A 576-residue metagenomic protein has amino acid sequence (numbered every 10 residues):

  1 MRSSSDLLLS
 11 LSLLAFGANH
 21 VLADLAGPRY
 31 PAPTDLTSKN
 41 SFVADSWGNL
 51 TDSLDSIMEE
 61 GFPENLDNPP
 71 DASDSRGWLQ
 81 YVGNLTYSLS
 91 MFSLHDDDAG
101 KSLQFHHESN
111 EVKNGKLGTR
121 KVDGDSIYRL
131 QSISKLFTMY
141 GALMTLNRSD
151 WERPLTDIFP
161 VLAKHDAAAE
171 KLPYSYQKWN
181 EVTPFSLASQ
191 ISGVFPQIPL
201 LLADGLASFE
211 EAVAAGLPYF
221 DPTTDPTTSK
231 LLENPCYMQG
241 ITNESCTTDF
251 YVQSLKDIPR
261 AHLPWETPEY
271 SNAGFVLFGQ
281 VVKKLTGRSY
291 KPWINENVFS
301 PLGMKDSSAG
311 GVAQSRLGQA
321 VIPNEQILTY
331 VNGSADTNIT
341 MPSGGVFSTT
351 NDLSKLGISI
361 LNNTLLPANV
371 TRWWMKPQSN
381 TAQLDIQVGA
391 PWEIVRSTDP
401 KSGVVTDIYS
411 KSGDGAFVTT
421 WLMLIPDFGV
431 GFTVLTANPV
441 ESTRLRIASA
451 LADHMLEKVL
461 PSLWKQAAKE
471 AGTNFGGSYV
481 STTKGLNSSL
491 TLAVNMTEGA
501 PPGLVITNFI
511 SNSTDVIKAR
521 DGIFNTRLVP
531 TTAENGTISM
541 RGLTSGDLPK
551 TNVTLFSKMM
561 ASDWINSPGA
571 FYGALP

Functional and structural regions predicted by a protein language model:
M1-A23: Fungal secretory targeting signals
D24-E111, D125, S334-P576: Catalytic loop of the DD-peptidase/beta-lactamase superfamily, centered on the K-T-G motif and neighboring
V82-L85, H95-D97, H107-N114, A167-W421: Short, surface-exposed loop or secondary-structure junction motifs that flank catalytic or metal-binding residues
M91-F92, P154-A167: Acidic helix-start/capping segments at beta-turn-to-alpha-helix junctions
D123-R129, N180: Hydrophobic alpha-helical segments of membrane proteins, primarily the transmembrane helices and their short helical
R129-P154, F275-K283, L353, G429: Active-site SXXK
L130-S134, T138, Y270, G274 (+4 more regions): Hydrophobic (often cysteine-bearing) scaffold residues that line and stabilize catalytic clefts of nucleotide/cofactor
